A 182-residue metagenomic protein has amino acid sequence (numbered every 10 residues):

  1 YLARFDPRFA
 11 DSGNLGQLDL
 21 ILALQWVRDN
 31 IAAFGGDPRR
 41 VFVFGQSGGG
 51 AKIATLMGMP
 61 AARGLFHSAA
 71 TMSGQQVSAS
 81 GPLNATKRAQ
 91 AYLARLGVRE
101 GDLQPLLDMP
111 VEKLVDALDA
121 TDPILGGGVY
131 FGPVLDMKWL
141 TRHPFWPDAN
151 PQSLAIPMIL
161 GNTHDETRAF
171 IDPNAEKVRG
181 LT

Functional and structural regions predicted by a protein language model:
Y1-I21, D29-A33: Cap/lid segment of the alpha/beta-hydrolase catalytic domain
L2-R4, G50, V178-T182: Short, intrinsically disordered, charge-balanced linker/junction segments flanking boundaries in proteins
N14, L56-G58, M72, S80-G81: Non-catalytic cap/lid and distal C-terminal segments of serine-dependent acyl enzymes
L20-R28, K87-L93: Short, well-ordered amphipathic alpha-helical segments that serve as non-catalytic structural scaffolds within diverse
V27, F34-S47: Alpha/beta-hydrolase fold nucleophile elbow
A32-R39, P60-L65, R99: Secondary-structure transition/capping motifs at alpha-helix termini and the adjoining loop/turn into the next element
G50-A62: Short glycine-enriched nucleophile-adjacent loop and the immediately C-terminal alpha-helix near the catalytic center
R63, S68, M72-L181: Substrate-access "cap/lid" subdomains that shape and gate the entrance to catalytic or ligand-binding pockets
